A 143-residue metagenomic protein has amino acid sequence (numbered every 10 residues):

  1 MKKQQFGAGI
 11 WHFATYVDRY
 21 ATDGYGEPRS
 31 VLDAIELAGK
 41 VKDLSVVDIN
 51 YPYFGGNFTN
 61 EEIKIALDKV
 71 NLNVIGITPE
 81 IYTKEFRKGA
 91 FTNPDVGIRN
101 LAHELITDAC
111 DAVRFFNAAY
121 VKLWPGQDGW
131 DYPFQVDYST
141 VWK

Functional and structural regions predicted by a protein language model:
M1-F115: N-terminal pre-domain/capping segments
G55-N57, P133-K143: Active-site glycine- and acidic-residue-rich loops that bind and position anionic ligands or nucleotide-like cofactors
D95-V96, W130, V141-W142: Short alpha-helix boundary/capping motifs
I106-Q135: Active-site groove signature of glycoside hydrolases
